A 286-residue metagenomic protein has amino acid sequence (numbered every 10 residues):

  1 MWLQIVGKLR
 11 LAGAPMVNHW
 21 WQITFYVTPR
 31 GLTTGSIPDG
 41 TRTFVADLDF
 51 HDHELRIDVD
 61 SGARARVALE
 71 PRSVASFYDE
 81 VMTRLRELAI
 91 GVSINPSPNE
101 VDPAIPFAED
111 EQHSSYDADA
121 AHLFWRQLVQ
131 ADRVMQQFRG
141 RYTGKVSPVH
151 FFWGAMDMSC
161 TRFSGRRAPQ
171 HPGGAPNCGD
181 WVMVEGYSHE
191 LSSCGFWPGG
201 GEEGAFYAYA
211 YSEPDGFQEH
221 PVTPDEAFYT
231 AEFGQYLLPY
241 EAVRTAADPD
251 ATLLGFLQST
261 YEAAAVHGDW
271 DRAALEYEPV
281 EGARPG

Functional and structural regions predicted by a protein language model:
M1-T43, G268: N-terminal ordered "arm"
F25-A104: Long, hydrophobic/aromatic-enriched structural stretches that serve as scaffold segments
S36-P38, F206, Q218-T223, D248-T252: Short conserved micro-motifs at the rims of enzyme active sites and ligand-binding pockets
G40-R42, D47, S76, G200 (+2 more regions): Ser/Thr/Asn(+Pro)-rich, low-complexity disordered segments
H53-R66, N99-D119, E232-E241: Glycine-rich, often proline-containing surface loops adjacent to acidic residues and nearby aromatics that form
E109-P198: Aromatic/basic-lined ligand-recognition segments that form π-stacking hydrophobic pockets flanked by Lys/Arg to engage
V184-L237: Low-complexity, glycine/alanine/valine/leucine- and proline-rich hydrophobic stretches
F228-G286: TerminUS-proximal long segments
